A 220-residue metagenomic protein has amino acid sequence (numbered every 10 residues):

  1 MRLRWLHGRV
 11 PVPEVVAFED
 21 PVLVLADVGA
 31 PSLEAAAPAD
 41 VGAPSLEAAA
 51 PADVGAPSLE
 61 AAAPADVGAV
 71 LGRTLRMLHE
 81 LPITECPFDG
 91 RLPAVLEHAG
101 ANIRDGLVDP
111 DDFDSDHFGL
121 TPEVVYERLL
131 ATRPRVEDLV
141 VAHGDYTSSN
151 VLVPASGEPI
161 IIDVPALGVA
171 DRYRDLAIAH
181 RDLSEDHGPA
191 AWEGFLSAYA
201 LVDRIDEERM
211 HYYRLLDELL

Functional and structural regions predicted by a protein language model:
M1-L23, P31-E80: A conserved alpha-helical element in kinase catalytic cores
R4, H180, R214: A cross-family signal for key residues in well-ordered alpha-helices that form functional helical elements
V22, M77-G144, V202, D206: An alpha-helical support segment within catalytic cores of ATP-dependent transferases
A26: Conserved Hanks-type protein kinase catalytic core
V67-V70, D145, R172, A191: An acidic site on a long C-lobe helix of protein kinase domains
D138-V141, P154-E207, H211: Active-site Asp-x-Gly
S149-V153: Hydrophobic residue at the +6 position relative to the catalytic HRD Asp in the kinase catalytic loop
E218-L220: Regulatory N- and C-terminal appendages and interdomain linkers associated with kinase/kinase-like NTP transferase
